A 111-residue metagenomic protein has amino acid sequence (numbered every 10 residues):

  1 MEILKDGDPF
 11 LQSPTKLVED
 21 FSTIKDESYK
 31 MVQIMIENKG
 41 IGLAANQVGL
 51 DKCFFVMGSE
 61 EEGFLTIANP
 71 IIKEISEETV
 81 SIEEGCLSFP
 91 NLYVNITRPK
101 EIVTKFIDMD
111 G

Functional and structural regions predicted by a protein language model:
M1-G111: Positively charged
